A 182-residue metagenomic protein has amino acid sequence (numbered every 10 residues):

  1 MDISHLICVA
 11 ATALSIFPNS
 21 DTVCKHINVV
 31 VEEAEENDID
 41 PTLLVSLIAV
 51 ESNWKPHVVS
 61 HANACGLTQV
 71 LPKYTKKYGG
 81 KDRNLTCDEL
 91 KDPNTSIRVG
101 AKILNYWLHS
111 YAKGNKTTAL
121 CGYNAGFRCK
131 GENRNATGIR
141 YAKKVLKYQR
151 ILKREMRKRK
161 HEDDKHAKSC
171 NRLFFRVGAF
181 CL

Functional and structural regions predicted by a protein language model:
I3-C170, C181: Catalytic glycan-binding domains that act on GlcNAc-containing polysaccharides
